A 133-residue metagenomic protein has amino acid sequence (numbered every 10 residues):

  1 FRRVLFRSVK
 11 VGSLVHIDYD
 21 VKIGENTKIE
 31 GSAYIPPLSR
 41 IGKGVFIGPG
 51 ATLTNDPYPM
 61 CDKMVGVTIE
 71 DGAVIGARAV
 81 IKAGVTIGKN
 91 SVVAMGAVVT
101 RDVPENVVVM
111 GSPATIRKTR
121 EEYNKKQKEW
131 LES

Functional and structural regions predicted by a protein language model:
F1, F6-R7, V11-S13, I17-Y19 (+15 more regions): Left-handed beta-helix
Y58-P59: Acidic/polar low-complexity surface segments
E105-E129: Conserved beta-strand-loop-alpha-helix hinge in the C-terminal portion of ABC ATPase nucleotide-binding domains
L131-S133: ABC ATPase nucleotide-binding domains
